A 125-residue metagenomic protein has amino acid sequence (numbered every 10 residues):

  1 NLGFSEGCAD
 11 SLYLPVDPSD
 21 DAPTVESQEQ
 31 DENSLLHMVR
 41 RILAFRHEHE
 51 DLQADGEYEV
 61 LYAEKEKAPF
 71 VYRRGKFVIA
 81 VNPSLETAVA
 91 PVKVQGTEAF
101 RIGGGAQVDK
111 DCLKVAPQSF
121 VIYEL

Functional and structural regions predicted by a protein language model:
N1-A88: Loop/helix patches that line or flank the sugar-binding groove of alpha-linked glycan CAZymes
L2, I102, L125: Active-site donor-binding loop signature of nucleotide-sugar glycosyltransferases
G7, G96-A99, L125: Intrinsic disorder/low-complexity segments enriched in polar/small residues
L36, F70, G96, L113 (+1 more regions): A broad, low-specificity signal marking well-ordered, structured residues that form hydrophobic/aromatic
L61-A63, R73, K93-Q95, G103 (+1 more regions): A structural detector for beta-sheet-dominated domains
V71, A106-V108: Assembly/interface hotspot detector across virion components, adhesins/toxins, and nucleic-acid enzymes
F77, E86-G104: Beta-strand-rich binding/interaction modules
D109-L125: C-terminal beta-strand-rich structural cap/linker in extracellular carbohydrate-active enzymes
